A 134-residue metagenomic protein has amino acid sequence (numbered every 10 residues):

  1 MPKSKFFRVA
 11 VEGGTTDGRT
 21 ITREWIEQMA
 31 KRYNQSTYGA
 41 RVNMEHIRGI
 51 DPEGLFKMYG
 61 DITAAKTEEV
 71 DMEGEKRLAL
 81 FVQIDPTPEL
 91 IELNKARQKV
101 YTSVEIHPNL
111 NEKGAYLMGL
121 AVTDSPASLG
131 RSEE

Functional and structural regions predicted by a protein language model:
M1-E134: N-terminal, leucine/charged-rich tether regions that mediate assembly and partner docking in large macromolecular
